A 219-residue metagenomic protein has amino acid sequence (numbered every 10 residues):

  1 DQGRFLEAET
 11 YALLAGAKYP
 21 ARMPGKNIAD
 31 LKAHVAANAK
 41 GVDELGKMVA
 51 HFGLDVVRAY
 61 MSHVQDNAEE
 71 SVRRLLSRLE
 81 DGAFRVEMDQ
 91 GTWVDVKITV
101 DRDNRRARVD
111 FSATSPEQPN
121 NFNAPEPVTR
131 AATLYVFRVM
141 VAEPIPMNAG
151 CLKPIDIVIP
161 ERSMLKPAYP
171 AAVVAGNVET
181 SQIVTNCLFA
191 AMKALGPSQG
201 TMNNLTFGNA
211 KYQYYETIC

Functional and structural regions predicted by a protein language model:
D1-R108, S112-C219: Glycine/proline-enriched, intrinsically flexible loops and inter-domain linkers
